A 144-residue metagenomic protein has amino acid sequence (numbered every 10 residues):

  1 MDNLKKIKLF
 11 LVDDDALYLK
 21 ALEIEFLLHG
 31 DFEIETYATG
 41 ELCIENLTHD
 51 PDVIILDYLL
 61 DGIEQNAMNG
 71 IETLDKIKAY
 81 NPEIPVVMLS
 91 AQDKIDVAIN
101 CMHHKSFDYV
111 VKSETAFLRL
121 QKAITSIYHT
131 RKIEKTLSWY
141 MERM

Functional and structural regions predicted by a protein language model:
D13: Conserved acidic carboxylate
A16-A38: Two-component/phosphorelay signaling modules centered on CheY-like receiver
E35-V53, D57-G62: Acidic, metal-coordinating helix/loop segments flanking the phosphotransfer/catalytic sites of two-component signaling
L47-H49, K76-E83, H104: Conserved phosphotransfer cores of two-component systems
I55, P85-M88: Hydrophobic beta-strand core positions in alpha/beta domains
M68, E72, A79, Q92-V110: Alpha4 helix (beta4-alpha4-beta5 surface) of REC/receiver domains from two-component response regulators
R119-K132: Receiver (REC) domain switch/output surface
T130-L137, M144: Heptad-repeat alpha-helical coiled-coil signal-transmission segments
